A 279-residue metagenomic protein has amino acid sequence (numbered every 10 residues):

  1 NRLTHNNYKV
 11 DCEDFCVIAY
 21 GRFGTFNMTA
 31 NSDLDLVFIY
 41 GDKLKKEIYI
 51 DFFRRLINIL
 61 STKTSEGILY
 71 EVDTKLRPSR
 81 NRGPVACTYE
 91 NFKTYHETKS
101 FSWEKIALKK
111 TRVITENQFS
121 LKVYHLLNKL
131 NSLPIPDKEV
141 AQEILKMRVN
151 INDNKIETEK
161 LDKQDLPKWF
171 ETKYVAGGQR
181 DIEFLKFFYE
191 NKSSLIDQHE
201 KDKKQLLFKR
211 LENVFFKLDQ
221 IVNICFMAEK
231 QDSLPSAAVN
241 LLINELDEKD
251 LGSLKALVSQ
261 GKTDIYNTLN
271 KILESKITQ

Functional and structural regions predicted by a protein language model:
N1-Q279: A nucleotide- and high-energy phosphate-metabolite-utilizing enzyme signature
